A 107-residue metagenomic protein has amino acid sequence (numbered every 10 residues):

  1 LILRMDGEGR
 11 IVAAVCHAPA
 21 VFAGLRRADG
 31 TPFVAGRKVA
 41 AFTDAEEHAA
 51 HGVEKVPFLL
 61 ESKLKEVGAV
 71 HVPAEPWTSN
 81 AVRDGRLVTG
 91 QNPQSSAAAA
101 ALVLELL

Functional and structural regions predicted by a protein language model:
L1-L107: Active-site-adjacent pocket-lining segments in enzyme domains
